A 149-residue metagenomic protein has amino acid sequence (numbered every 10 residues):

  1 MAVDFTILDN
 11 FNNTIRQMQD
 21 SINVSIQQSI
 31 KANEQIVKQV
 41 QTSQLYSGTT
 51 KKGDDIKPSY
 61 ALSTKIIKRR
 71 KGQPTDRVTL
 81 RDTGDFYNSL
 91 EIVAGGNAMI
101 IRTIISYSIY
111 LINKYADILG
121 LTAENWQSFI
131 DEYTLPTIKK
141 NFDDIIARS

Functional and structural regions predicted by a protein language model:
M1-S149: Short, Lys/Arg-rich flexible segments
